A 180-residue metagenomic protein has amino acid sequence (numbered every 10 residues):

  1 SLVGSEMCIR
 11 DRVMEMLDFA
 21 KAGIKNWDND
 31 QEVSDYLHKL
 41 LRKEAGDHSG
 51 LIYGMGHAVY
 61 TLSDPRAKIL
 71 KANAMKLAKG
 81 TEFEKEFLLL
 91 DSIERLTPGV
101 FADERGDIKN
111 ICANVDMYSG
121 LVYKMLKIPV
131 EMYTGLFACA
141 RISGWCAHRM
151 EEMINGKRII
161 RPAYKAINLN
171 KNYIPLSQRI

Functional and structural regions predicted by a protein language model:
S1-G4, C8-I9: Single conserved hydrophobic/aromatic residue that forms the stacking wall/gate of nucleotide- or nucleobase-binding
S5-E6, W27, L37: Conserved mid-sequence domains
D11, M16, E44, L62: N-terminal glycine-/lysine-enriched basic segments
R12-A20, N26-V33: Extended, well-ordered alpha-helical scaffold/bundle regions in very large, multi-domain proteins
N26-W27, L40-D47, Y53, A67 (+1 more regions): Acidic, carboxylate-rich catalytic segments that either coordinate divalent cations
Y60, P65, I69-L70: Extended serine/threonine- and charged-residue-rich low-complexity intrinsically disordered regions
